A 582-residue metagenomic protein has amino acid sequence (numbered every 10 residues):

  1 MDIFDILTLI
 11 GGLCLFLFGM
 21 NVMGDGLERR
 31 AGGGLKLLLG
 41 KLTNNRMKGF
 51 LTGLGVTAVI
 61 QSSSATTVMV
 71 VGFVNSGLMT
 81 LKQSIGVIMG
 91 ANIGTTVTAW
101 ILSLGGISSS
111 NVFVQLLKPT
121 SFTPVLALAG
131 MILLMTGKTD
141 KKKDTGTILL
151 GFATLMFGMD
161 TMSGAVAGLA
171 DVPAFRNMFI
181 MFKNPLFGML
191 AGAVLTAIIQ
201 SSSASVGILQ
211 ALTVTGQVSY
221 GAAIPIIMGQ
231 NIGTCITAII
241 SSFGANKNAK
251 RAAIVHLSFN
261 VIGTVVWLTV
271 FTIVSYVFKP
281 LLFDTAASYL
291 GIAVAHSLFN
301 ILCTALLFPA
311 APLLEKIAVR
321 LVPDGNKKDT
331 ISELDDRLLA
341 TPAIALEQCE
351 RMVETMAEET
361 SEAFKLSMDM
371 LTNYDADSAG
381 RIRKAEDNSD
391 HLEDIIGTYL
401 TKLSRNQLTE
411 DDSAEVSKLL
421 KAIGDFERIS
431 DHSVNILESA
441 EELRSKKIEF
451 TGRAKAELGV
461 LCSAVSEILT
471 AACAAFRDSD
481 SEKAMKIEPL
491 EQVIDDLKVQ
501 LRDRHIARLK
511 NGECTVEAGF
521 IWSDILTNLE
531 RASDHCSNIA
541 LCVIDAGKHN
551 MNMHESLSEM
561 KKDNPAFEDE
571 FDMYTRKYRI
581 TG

Functional and structural regions predicted by a protein language model:
M1-L7, S109-S121, F175-M181, G221 (+1 more regions): Interfacial loop-to-helix junctions that mark the boundaries of transmembrane helices in multi-pass membrane
M1-R46, T145-V194, L212-T215: Helix-loop-helix hairpins and the membrane-proximal interhelical loops of multi-pass alpha-helical transport proteins
L9-V22, G53-T57, V125-G137, L150-M162 (+3 more regions): Hydrophobic core segments of alpha-helical transmembrane domains in multi-pass membrane transport and ion-translocation
L15, E28, S64-V68, T95-L102 (+9 more regions): Alpha-helical transmembrane segments and their lipid-water interface positions in multi-pass membrane proteins
L42-M69, P185-I208: Hydrophobic alpha-helical transmembrane segments of multi-pass integral membrane proteins, predominantly secondary
T57-T66, I85-L102, P119-V125, L155 (+5 more regions): Membrane-embedded alpha-helical segments of transport systems, primarily multispan ion/solute transporters
M69-I88, A99-S121, M159, T196-G233 (+5 more regions): Membrane-interfacial helix-loop connectors
M79, G105, V218, G244-K250 (+2 more regions): Cytosolic, long alpha-helical scaffolding segments
